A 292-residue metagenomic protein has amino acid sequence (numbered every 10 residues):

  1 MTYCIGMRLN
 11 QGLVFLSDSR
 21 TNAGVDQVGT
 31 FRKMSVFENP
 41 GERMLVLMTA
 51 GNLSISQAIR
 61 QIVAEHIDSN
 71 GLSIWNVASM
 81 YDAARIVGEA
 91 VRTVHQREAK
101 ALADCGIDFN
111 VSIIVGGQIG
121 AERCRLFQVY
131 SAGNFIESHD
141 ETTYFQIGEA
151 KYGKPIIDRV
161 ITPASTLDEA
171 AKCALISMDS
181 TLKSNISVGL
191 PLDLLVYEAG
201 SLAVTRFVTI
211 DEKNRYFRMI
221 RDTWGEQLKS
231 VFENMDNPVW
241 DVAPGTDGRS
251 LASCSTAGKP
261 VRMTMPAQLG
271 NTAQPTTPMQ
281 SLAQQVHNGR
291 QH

Functional and structural regions predicted by a protein language model:
M1-H292: N-terminal nucleophile
